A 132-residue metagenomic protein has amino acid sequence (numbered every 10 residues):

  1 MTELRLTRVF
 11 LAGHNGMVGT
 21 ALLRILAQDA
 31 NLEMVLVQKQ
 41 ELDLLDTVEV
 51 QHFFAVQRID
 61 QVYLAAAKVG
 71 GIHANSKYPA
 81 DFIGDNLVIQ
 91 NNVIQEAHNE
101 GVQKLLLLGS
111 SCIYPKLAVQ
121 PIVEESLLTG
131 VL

Functional and structural regions predicted by a protein language model:
M1-L132: N-terminal Rossmann-like NAD(P)+-binding domain of SDR-like oxidoreductases, especially those catalyzing
